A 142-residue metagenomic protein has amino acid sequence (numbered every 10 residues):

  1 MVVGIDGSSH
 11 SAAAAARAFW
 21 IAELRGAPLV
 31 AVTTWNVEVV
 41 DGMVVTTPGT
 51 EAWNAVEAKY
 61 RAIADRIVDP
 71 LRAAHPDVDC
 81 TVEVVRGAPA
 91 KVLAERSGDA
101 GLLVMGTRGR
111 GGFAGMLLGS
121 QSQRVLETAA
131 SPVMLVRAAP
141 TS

Functional and structural regions predicted by a protein language model:
M1-T50, R72-H75, C80-T81, T141: Small/aliphatic-rich secondary-structure junction motif
T33, G106-R108, R137-A138: Short secondary-structure boundary segments
G49-A62: A short acidic, glycine-rich active-site loop that binds or catalyzes chemistry on phosphate/adenosine moieties
D65-D69: A conserved short alpha-helical segment within the catalytic HATPase_c
R72-L103, P140-S142: Structural beta-alpha unit
L102-T128, S142: Glycine-rich, Arg-bearing micro-motifs that act as flexible, cationic patches
S131-S142: Short, flexible loop segments at boundaries between secondary-structure elements
